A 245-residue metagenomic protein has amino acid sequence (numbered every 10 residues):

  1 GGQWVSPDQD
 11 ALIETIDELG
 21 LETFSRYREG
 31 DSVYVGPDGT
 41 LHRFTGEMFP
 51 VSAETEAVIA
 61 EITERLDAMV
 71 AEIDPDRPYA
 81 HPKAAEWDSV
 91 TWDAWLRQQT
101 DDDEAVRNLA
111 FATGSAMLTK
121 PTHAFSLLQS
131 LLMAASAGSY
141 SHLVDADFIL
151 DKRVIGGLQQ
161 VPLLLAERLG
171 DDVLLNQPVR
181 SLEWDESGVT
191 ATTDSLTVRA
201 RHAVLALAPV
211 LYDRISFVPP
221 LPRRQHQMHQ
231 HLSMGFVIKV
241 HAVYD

Functional and structural regions predicted by a protein language model:
G1-D245: FAD-dinucleotide binding site
